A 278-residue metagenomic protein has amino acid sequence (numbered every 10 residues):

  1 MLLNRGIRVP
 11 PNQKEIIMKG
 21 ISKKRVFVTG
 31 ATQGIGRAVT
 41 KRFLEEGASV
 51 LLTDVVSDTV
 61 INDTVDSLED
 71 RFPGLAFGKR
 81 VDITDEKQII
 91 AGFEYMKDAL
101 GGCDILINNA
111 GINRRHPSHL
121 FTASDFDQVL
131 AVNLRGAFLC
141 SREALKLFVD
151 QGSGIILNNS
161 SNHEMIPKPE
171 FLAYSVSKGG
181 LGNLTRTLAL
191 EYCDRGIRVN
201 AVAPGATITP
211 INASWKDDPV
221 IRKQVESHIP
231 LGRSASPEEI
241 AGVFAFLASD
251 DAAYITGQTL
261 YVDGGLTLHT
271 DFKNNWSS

Functional and structural regions predicted by a protein language model:
T32-Q33: Conserved glycine-rich cofactor-binding loop
A48-D63: Conserved glycine-rich Rossmann-like NAD(P)H-binding loop of the short-chain dehydrogenase/reductase
P117-S118, T122-L130, V225: Substrate-binding pocket helix/loop in short-chain dehydrogenase/reductase
S141, S177, T185: Active-site helix of classical SDR
K146, L190-D194, A253: Alpha-helical segment proximal to the catalytic Tyr-Lys
S161: Residue(s) in the substrate-gating loop at a strand-loop-helix junction that position the organic substrate next
A245, T256-S278: Short C-terminal tail/terminal secondary-structure segment of NAD(P)H-dependent dehydrogenase/reductase domains
